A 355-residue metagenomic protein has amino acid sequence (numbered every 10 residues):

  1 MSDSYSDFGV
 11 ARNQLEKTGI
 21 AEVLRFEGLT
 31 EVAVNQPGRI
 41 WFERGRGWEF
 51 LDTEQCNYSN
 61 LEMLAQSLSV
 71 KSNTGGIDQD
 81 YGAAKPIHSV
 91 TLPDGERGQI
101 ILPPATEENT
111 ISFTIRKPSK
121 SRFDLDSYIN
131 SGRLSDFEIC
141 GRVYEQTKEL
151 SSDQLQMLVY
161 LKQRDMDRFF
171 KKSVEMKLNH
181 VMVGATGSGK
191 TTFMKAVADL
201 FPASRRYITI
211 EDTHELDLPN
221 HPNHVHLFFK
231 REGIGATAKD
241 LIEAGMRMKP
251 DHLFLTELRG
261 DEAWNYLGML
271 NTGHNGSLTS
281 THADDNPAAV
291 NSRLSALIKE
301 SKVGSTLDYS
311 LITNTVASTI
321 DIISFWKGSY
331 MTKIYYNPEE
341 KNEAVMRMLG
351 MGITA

Functional and structural regions predicted by a protein language model:
M1-G95: N-terminal accessory targeting/assembly segments
S2-N13, K71-G75, I208-R231, R347-M348 (+1 more regions): Mobile, glycine- and charge-enriched loop segments and immediately flanking short secondary-structure elements within
V32, I100, H274, I320: Residue-level signature of catalytic and energy-coupling elements of molecular machines, predominantly ATP/GTP-dependent
D52-Q55, V70-E175: P-loop NTP-binding catalytic core
V159, D167, K171, K177-A185 (+1 more regions): Switch/coupling sub-region of P-loop NTPases
K190: Conserved lysine of the Walker
N314-A355: Conserved P-loop NTPase
